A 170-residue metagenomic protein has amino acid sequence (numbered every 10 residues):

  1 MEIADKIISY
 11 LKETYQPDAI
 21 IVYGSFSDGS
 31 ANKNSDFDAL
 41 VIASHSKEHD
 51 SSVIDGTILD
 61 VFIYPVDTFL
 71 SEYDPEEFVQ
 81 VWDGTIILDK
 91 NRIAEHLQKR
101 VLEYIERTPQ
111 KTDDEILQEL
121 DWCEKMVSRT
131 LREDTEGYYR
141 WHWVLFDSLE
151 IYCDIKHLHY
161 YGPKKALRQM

Functional and structural regions predicted by a protein language model:
M1-N34, L40-I87: Metal-dependent nucleotidyltransferase catalytic core
K6, K12, K33, K47 (+6 more regions): Context-gated lysine
D50-T135: Conserved NTP/Mg2+-binding pocket subregion across the NTase superfamily
K111-M170: Conserved nucleotidyltransferase catalytic core and NTase-mimicking acidic/glycine-rich helix/loop elements in nucleic
